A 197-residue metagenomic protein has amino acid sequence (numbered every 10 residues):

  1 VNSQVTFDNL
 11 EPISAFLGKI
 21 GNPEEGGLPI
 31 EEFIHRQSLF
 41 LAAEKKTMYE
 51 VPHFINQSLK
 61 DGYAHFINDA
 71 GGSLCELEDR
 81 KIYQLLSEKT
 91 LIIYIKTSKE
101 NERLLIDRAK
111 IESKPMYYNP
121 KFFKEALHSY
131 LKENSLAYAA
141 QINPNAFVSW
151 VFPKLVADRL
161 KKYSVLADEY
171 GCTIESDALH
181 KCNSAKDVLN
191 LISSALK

Functional and structural regions predicted by a protein language model:
V1-D79: ATP-dependent small-molecule kinase phosphotransfer cores that center on conserved nucleotide phosphate-binding segments
N9-I20, F122-V148: Mixed-charge, low-complexity intrinsically disordered segments
S14, P52, E102-D107, K124 (+5 more regions): Generic detector of well-ordered alpha-helical segments enriched in charged/polar residues, highlighting helical
I55-N56, R80-S87, L160-S164: Short amphipathic alpha-helical segments and helix-helix/interface helices
H65-I67, K89-Y94, G171-I174: Hydrophobic beta-strand segments of well-ordered beta-sheets in folded domains
N68-G72, T97, D177-C182: Structural motif
L85-N134: Conserved phosphate-donor/acceptor-positioning beta-strand/loop module used by diverse small-molecule
S135-K197: NTP-dependent small-molecule kinase module
